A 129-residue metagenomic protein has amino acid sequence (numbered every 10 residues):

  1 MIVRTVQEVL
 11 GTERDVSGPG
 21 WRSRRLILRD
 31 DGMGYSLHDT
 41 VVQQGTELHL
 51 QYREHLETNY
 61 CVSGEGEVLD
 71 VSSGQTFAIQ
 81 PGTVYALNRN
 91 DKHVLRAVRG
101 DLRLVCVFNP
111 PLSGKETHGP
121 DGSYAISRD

Functional and structural regions predicted by a protein language model:
M1-G34, T117-D129: A short, N-terminal "cap"/entry segment at the start of jelly-roll beta-barrel domains of the cupin/DSBH fold
W21-S23, S36-R53: Conserved short histidine dyad/triad with adjacent acidic residue
D30, E54, S72, A97-R99: A generic beta-sheet turn/junction motif
D31-Y35, V42-E47, S63-E67, G74 (+2 more regions): Short, charged/polar surface micro-motifs in flexible loops or helix N-caps
G34-S36, H55, D101-L102: A structure-centric signal for secondary-structure junctions around beta-strands
L37-V41, T58, T76, V84-A86: Conserved hydrophobic/aromatic beta-strand scaffold that supports enzyme active sites
R53, T58-P81: A short beta-strand-loop-beta hairpin characteristic of the jelly-roll/cupin
Q80-T83, R89-G114: Ligand-binding loop in jelly-roll beta-barrel domains
